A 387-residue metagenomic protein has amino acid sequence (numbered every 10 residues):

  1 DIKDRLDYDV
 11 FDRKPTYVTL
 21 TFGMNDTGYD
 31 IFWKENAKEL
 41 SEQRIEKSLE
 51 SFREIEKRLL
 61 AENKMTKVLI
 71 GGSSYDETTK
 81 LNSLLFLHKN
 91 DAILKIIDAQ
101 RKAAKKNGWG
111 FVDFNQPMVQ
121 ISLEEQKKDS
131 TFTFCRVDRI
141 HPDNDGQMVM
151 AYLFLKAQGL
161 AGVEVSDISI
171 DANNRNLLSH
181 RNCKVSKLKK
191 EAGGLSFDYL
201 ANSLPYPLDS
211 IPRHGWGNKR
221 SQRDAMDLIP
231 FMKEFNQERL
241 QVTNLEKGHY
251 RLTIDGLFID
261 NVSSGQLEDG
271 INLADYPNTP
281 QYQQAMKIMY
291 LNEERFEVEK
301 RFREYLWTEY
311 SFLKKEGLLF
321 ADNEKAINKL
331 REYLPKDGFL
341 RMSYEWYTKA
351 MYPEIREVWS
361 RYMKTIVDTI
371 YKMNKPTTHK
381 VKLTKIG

Functional and structural regions predicted by a protein language model:
K3-G387: Alpha-helical cap/lid subdomain in secreted, periplasmic, or secretory-pathway luminal O-acyl-processing enzymes
